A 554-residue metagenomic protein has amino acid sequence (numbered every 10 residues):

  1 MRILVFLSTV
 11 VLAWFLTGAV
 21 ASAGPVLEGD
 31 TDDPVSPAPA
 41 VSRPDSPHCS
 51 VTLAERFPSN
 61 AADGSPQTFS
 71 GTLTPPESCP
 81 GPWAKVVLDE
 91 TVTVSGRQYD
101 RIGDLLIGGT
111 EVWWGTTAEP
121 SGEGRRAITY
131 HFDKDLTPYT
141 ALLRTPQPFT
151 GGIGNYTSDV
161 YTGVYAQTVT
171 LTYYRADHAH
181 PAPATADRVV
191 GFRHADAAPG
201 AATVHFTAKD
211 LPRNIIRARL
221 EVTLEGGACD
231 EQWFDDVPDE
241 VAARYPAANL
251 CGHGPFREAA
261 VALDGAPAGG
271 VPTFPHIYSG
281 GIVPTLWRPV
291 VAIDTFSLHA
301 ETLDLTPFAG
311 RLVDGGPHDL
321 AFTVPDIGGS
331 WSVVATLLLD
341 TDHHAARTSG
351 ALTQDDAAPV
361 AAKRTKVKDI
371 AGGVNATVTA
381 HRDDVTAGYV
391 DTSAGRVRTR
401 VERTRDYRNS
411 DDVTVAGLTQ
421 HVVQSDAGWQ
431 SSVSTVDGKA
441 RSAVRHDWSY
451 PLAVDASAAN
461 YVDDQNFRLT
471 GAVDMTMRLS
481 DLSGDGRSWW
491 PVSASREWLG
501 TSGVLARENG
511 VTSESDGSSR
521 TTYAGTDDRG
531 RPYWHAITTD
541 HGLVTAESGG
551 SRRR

Functional and structural regions predicted by a protein language model:
M1-A23: Secretory targeting and sorting signals
W14, E90, K209: Functionally constrained cores in energy, signaling, and assembly domains
G24-P58, A62-C79, W83, T91-T185 (+4 more regions): Beta-strand-rich ligand-recognition modules
S78-V87, L211-R219: Extended extracellular/luminal ectodomain segments enriched in beta-structured repeat modules
T150-A218, D340, H344-S393: Flexible, low-complexity coil/linker segments
G200-H205, A228-D235: A short secondary-structure junction signal
L211-W233: Short, compositionally biased leader-like segments
